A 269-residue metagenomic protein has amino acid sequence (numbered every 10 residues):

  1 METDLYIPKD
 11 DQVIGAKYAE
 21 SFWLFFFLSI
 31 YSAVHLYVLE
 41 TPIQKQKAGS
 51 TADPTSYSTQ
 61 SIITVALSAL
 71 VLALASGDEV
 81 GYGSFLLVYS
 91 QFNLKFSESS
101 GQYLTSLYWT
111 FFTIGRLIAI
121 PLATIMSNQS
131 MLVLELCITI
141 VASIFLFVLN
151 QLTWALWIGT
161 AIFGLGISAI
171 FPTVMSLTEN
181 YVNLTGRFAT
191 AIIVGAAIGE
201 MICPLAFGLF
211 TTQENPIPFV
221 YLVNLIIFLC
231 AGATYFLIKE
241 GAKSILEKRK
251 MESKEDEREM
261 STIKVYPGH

Functional and structural regions predicted by a protein language model:
M1-E2, S168-N183: Intracellular juxtamembrane helix-capping segments at the cytosolic ends of symmetry-related transmembrane helices
M1-Q44: Helix-loop-helix hairpin linking two adjacent transmembrane segments in secondary transporters
E2-Q12, L87, A119, I202-T211: Small-residue (Gly/Pro/Ala) motifs that create kinks and tight helix-helix packing interfaces
S32-E40, L222-E259, Y266-H269: Multi-pass alpha-helical transporter architecture, strongest for 12-TM Major Facilitator/SLC carriers used
S61-I114: Extracytoplasmic gate region of multi-pass secondary transporters
G115-N128, T211-T212: Helix-to-loop junctions at the C-terminal end of transmembrane segments in multipass secondary transporters
M126-V174: C-terminal transmembrane helical hairpin of 12-TM major facilitator-type secondary transporters
V182-P216, V223: A late C-terminal transmembrane helix in Major Facilitator Superfamily
